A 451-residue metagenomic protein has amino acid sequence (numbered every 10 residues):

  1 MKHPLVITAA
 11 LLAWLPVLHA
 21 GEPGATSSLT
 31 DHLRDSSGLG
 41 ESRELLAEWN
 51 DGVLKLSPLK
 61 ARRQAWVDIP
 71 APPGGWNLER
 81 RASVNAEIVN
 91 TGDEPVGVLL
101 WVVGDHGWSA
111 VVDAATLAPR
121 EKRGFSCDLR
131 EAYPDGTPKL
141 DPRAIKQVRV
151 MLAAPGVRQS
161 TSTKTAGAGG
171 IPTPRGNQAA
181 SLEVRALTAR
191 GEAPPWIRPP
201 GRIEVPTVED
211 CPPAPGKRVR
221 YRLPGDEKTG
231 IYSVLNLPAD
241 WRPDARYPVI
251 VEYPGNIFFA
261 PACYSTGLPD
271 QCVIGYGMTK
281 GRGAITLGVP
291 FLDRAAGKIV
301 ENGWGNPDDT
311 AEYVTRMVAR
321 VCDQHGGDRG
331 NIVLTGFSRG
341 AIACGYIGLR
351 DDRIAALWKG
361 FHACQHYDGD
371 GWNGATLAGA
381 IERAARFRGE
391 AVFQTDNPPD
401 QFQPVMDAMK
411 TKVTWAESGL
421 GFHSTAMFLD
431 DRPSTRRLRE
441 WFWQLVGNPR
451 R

Functional and structural regions predicted by a protein language model:
A20-E48, A193-W196: Extracellular carbohydrate-recognition regions
G21-P23, L152-R202: Extracellular polysaccharide-targeting segments
P58-P138, A144, L152-K164, N177-E183: Extracellular ligand-binding interfaces
T188-Y247, K412, R451: A domain-start/cap signature at the N-terminus of enzymes
A239-A245, I299-S338: Gly/Ser-rich "nucleophile elbow"/oxyanion-hole loop immediately N-terminal to the catalytic nucleophile in hydrolases
V249, Y253-R316: Active-site machinery of serine-nucleophile hydrolases
A341-R353: Short glycine-enriched nucleophile-adjacent loop and the immediately C-terminal alpha-helix near the catalytic center
R353-R439: The feature captures the conserved acid-bearing segment of alpha/beta-hydrolase catalytic domains
